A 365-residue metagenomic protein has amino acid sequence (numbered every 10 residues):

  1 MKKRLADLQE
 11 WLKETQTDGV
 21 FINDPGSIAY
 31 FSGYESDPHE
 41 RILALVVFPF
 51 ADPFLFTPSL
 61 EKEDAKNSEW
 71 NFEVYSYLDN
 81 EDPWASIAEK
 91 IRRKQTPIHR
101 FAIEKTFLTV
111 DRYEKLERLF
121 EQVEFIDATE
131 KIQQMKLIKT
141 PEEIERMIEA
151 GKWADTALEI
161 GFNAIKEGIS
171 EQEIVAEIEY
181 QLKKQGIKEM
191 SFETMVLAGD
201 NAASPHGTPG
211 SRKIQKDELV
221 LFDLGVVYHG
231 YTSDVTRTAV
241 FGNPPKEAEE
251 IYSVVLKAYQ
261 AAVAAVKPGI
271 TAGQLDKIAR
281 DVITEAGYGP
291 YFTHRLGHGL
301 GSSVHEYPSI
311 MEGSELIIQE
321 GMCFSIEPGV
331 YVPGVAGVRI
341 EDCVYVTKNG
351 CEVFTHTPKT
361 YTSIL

Functional and structural regions predicted by a protein language model:
M1-L365: Active-site neighborhoods and metal-handling regions in enzymes and metal-associated proteins
